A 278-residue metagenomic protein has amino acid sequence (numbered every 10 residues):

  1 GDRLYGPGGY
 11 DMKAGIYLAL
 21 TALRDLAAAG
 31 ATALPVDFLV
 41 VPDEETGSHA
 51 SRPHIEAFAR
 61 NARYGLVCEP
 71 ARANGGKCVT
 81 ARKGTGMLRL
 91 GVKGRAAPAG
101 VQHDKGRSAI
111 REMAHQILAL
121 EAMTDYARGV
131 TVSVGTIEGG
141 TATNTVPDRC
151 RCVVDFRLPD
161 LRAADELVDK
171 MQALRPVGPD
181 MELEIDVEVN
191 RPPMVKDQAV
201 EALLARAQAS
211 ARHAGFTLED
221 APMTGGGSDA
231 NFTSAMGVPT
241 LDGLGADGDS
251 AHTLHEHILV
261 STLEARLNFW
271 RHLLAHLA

Functional and structural regions predicted by a protein language model:
G1-P7, A28-A29, A230: Acidic/His- and Gly-rich active-site-bordering loop/insert found across diverse amide/peptide-bond hydrolases
D2, R52, F58, M87 (+1 more regions): N-terminal hydrophobic alpha-helix used for membrane targeting or insertion
D2-Y17, P98: Glycine/serine-rich anion-binding loops at beta->alpha junctions that coordinate negatively charged ligand groups
L4, D11, R63-V67, R89 (+1 more regions): Short glycine-aspartate micro-motif
P7, A29-A31, F216, V260: A general, composition-driven signal for non-globular sequence regions
P7, L39-V41, T224: Structural motif
M12-A81, A278: Acidic/histidine-rich catalytic neighborhood of metal-dependent amide-processing enzymes
P70-G75, T80, G86-A278: Metal-dependent amide/peptide-bond hydrolase catalytic core, centered on the "pita-bread" metallohydrolase fold
